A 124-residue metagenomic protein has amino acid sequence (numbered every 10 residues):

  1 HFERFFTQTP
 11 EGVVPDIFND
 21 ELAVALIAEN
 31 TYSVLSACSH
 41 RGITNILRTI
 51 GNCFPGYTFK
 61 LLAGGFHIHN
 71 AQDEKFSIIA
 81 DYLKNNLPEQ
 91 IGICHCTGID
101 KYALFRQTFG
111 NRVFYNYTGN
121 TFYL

Functional and structural regions predicted by a protein language model:
H1-E11: Flexible, acidic/histidine-containing loops and adjacent segments that form or flank the divalent-metal
G12-V34, C38-T118: Cap/insert and terminal regions of metallo-dependent hydrolase folds
G119-L124: A short acidic, often aromatic-flanked loop/helix-cap motif at beta-alpha or helix-coil junctions that lines enzyme
